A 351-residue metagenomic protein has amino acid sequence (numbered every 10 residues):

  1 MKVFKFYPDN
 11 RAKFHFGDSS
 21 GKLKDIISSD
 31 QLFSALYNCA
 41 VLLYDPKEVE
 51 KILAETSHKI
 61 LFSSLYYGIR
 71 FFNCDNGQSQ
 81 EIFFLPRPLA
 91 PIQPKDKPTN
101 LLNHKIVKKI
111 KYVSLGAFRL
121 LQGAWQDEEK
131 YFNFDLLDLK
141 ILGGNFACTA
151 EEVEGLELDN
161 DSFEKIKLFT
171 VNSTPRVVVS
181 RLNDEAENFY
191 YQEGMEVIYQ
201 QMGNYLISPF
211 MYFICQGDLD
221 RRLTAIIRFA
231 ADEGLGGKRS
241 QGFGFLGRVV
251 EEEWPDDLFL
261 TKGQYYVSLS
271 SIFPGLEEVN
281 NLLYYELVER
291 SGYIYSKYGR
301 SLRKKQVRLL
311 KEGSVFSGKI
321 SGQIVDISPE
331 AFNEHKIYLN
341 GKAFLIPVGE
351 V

Functional and structural regions predicted by a protein language model:
M1-V351: Conserved active-site/ligand-binding neighborhood in enzyme cores
